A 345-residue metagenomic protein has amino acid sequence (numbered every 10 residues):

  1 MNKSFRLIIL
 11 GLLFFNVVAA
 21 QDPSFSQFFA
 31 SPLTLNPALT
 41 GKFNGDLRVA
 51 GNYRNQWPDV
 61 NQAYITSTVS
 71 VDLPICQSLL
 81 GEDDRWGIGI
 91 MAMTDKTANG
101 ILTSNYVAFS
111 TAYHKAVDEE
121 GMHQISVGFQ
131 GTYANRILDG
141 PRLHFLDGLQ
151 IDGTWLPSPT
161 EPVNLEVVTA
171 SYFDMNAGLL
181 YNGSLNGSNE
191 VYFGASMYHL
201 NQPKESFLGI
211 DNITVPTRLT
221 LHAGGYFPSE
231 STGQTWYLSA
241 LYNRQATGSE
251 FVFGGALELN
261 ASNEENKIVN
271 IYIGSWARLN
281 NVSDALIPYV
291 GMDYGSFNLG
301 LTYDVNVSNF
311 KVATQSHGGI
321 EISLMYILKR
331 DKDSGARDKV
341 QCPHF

Functional and structural regions predicted by a protein language model:
N2-L10: Sec-dependent signal peptide recognition, specifically the positively charged N-region followed immediately by
F14-V17: N-terminal signal peptide c-region/cleavage motif recognized by signal peptidases
Q21-F345: Subset of outer-membrane beta-barrel
